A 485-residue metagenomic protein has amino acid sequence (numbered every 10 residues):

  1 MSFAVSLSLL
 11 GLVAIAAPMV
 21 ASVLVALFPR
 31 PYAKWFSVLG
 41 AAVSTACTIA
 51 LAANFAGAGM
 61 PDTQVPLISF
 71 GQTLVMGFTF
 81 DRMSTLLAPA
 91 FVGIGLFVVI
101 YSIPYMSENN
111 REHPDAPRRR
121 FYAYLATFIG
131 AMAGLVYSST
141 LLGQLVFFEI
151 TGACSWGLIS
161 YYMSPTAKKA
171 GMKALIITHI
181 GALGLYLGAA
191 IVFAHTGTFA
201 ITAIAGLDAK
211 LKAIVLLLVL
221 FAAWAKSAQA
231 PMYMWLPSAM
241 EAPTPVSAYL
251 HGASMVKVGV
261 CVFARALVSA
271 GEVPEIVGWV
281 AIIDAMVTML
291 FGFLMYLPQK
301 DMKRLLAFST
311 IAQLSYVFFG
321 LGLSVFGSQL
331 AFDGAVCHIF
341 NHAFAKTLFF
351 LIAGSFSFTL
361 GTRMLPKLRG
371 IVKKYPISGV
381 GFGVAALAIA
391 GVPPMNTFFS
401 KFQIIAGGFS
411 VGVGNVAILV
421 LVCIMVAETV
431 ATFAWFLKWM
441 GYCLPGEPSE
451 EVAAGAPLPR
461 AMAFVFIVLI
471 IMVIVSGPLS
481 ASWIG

Functional and structural regions predicted by a protein language model:
M1-L10, V23-A123, T198-G206, G485: Transmembrane helix-loop-helix hairpins at membrane boundaries of multipass inner-membrane proteins
G11-R30, W224, A228, M289: N-terminal signal-anchor/start-transfer transmembrane helix
L12, Y32-V38, L142-V146, G278-W279: Short, aromatic-rich membrane-interface segments at the entry and exit of alpha-helical transmembrane domains
R30-A42, A170-H179, Y375-G381, P459-I467: Alpha-helical transmembrane segments and their helix-start/interface "positive-inside/aromatic belt" motifs in integral
L39-A53, G181-L187, F382-A390, V468-L479: Hydrophobic alpha-helical membrane-insertion segments
F97-P114, R119, A123-Q144, C154-P445: Hydrophobic transmembrane alpha-helices and their helix-loop junctions in integral membrane proteins
V372-G379, T429, F433-G485: Cytoplasmic/organellar membrane-interface segments at the starts of transmembrane helices in multi-pass inner-membrane
